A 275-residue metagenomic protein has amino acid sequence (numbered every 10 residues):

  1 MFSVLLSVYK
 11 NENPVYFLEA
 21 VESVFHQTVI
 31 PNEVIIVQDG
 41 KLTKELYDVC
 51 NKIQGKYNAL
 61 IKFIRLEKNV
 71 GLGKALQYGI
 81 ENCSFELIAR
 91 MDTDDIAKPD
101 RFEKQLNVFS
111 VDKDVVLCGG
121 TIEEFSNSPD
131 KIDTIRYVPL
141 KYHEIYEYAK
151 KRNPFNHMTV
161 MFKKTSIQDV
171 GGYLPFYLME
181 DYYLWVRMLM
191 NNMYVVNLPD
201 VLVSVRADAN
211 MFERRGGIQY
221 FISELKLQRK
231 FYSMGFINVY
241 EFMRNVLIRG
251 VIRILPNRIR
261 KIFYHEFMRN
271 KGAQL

Functional and structural regions predicted by a protein language model:
N11-H26, N32: Short, well-formed alpha-helical segments that are part of the catalytic scaffolds of diverse glycosyltransferases
L66-C83, K104: Glycine-rich, basic loop-to-helix element that forms the pyrophosphate-binding segment of sugar-nucleotide handling
I88: Short aromatic/hydrophobic "clamp" motif used to bind/position activated sugar donors
D100-D133: Conserved donor NDP-sugar-binding/catalytic core segment of glycosyltransferases
T121, I135-N153: Short, flexible, basic/aromatic active-site loop/helix in glycosyltransferases
T121, V195-L202: Catalytic beta-strand/loop signature of glycosyltransferases that borders the donor
Y177-V186: Acidic donor-binding loop at a coil-to-helix junction in glycosyltransferase catalytic cores that engages
V205, E213-N238: Catalytic core of nucleotide-sugar-dependent glycosyltransferases
